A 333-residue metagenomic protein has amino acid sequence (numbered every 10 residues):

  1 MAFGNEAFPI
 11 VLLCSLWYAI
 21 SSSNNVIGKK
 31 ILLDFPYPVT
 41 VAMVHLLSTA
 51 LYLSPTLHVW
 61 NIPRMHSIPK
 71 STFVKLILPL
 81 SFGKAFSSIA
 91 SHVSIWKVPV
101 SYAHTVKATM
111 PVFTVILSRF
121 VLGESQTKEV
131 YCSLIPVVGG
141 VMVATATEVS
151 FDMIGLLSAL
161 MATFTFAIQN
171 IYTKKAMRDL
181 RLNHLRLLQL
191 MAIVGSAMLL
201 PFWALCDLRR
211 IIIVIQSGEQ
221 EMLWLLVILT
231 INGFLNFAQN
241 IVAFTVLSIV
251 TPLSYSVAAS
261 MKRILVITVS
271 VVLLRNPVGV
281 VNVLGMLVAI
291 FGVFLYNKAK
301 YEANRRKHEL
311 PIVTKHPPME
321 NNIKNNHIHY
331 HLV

Functional and structural regions predicted by a protein language model:
M1-V333: Polytopic endomembrane small-metabolite transporters, centered on the Drug/Metabolite Transporter
